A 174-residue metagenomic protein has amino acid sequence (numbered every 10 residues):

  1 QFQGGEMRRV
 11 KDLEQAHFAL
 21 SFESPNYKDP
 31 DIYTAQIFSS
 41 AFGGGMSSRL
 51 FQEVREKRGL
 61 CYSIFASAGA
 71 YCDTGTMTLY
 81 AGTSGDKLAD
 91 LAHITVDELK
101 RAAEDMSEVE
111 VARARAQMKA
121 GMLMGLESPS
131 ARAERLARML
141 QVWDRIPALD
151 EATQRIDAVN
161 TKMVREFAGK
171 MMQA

Functional and structural regions predicted by a protein language model:
Q1-R49, R155: His/Glu-based metal-binding/catalytic segments typifying zinc-dependent metallopeptidases
G5-V10, S63-G69, F167: Short beta-strand/turn micro-motifs at beta-sheet edges
K11-E14, G69-G75, R145, M171-Q173: Short, flexible turn/loop "capping" segments at secondary-structure junctions
A19, E23, F42-G85, D105: A structural supersecondary motif
L20, Q36-F38, V54, L79 (+3 more regions): Buried hydrophobic packing residues in well-ordered domains
F65, G69-G125: M16/insulysin-pitrilysin zinc metalloprotease superfamily fold
R101, K119-A174: C-terminal regions of mature proteins
